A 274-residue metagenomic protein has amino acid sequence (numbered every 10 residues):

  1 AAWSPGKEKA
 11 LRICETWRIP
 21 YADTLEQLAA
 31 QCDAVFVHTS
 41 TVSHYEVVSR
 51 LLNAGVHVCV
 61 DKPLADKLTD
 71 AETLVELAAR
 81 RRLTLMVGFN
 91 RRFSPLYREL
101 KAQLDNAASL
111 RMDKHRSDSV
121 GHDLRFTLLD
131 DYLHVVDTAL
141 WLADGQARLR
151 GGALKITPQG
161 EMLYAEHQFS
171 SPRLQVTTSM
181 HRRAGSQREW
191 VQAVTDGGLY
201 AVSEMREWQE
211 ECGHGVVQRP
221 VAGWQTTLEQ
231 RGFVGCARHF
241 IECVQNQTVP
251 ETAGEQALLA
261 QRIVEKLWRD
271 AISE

Functional and structural regions predicted by a protein language model:
A1-I13: NAD(P)-binding Rossmann-fold cofactor-contacting core
C14, Q27, A34-V37, L83 (+1 more regions): C-terminal helix-rich "cap/oligomerization" subdomain common to oxidoreductases
W17-C59, P63-V75: Beta-loop-alpha module in the N-terminal Rossmann-like domain of NAD(P)-dependent dehydrogenases, especially those
I19, A54-V56, R81-T84, R173: A short helix->loop->beta-strand "cap" motif at the edges of active sites that frequently abuts
D23, V60, L85-V87, V202: Hydrophobic residues in well-ordered beta-strands that form the structural core
V42, A65-V120: A contiguous active-site-proximal alpha/beta segment in oxidoreductase catalytic domains
D118-S186, W190, E255: Rossmann-like dinucleotide-binding domain that binds NAD(P)(H)
S171-C236, A253: NAD(P)-dinucleotide binding in Rossmann-like oxidoreductases
